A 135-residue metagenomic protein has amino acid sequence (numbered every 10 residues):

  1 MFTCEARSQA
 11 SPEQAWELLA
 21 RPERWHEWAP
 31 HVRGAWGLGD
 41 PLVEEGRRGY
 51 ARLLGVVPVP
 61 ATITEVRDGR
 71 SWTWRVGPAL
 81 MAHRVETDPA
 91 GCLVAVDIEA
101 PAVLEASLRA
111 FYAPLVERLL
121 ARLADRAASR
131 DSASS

Functional and structural regions predicted by a protein language model:
M1-P41: Hydrophobic ligand-binding cavity/cleft-lining segments
E5, T62, A82-R84: Short, surface-exposed charged micro-motifs
R7-Q9, V59-T62, S71, L120-A124: Residue-level detection of beta-strand scaffold positions
Q9, V66-D68, D88-A90: Structural motif
A10, G55-V57, A100-A102: Beta-strand elements of well-folded, non-transmembrane domains
P12, V56, Y112-V116: A structural signal for well-ordered alpha-helical scaffolds and beta->alpha junctions
H26-E27, W36-L80, L93, S129-S134: Glycine-rich portal/gate segments that line the openings of hydrophobic small-molecule binding cavities
S71-R126, S132-S135: Beta-strand/loop substructures that line and gate deep hydrophobic ligand-binding cavities in soluble
